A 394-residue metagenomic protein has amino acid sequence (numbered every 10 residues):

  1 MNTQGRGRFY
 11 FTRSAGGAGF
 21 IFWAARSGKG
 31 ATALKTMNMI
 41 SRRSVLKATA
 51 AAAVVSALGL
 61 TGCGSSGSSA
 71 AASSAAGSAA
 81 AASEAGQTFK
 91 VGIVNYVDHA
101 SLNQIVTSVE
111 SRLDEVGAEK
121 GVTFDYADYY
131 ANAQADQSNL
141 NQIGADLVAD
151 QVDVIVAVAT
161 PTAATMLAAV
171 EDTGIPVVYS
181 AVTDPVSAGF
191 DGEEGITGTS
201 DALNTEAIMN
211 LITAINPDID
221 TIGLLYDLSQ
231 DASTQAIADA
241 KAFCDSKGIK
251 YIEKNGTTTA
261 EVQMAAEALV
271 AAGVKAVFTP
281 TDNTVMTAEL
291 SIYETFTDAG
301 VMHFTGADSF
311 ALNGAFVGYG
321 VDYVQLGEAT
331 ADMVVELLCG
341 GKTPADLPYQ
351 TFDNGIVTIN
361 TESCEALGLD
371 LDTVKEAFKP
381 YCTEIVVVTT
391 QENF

Functional and structural regions predicted by a protein language model:
M1-S44, A48-T61: N-terminal secretory signal peptides
L60-A75: Bacterial lipoprotein signal-peptidase II cleavage site
K90-V116, A127-S138, S229-S233, N283-T287: Extracytoplasmic "Venus flytrap"
V91, V109, G198-K247, T343 (+1 more regions): An alpha-beta-alpha
A118-D136, C244-T259: Short beta-strand elements in bilobed, periplasmic/extracellular small-molecule ligand-binding domains
D128-F190, D282-T297, V301: Beta-alpha junction/loop-to-helix N-cap segments that form part of ligand/metal-binding clefts
S187-T213, N313-E328: Short beta-strand elements at the ligand-binding edges of bilobed clamshell
E336-F394: Hinge/cleft segment of the Venus flytrap/periplasmic-binding protein
